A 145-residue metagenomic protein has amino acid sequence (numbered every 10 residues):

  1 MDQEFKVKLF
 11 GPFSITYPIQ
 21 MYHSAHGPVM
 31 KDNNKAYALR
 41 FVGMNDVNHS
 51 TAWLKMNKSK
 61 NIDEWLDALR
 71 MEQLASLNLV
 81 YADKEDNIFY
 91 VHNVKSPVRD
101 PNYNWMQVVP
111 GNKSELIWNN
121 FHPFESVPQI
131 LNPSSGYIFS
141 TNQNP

Functional and structural regions predicted by a protein language model:
M1-P145: Mature extracytoplasmic enzyme cores
